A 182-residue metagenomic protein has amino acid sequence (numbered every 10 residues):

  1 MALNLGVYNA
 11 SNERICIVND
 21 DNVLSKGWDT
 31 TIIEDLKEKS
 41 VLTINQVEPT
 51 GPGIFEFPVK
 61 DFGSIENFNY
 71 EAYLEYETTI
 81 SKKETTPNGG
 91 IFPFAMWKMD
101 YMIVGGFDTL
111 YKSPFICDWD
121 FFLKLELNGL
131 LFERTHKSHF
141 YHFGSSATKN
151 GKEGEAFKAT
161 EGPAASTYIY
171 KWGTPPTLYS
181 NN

Functional and structural regions predicted by a protein language model:
M1, Y73-M99: A recurrent flexible, glycine/aromatic-enriched loop bordering the glycosyltransferase active site that acts as
M1-A10: Glycine-rich, basic loop-to-helix element that forms the pyrophosphate-binding segment of sugar-nucleotide handling
I15: Short aromatic/hydrophobic "clamp" motif used to bind/position activated sugar donors
V18-D20, D108: Active-site acidic Asp-centered loop
V23-I65: Conserved donor NDP-sugar-binding/catalytic core segment of glycosyltransferases
I32, N88-G105, Y111-S138: A short, conserved alpha-helix in the catalytic core of glycosyltransferases
P49, E133-E155: Active-site donor/metal-binding and catalytic loop motifs of nucleotide-sugar-dependent glycosylation enzymes
G151-N181: Catalytic core of nucleotide-sugar-dependent glycosyltransferases
